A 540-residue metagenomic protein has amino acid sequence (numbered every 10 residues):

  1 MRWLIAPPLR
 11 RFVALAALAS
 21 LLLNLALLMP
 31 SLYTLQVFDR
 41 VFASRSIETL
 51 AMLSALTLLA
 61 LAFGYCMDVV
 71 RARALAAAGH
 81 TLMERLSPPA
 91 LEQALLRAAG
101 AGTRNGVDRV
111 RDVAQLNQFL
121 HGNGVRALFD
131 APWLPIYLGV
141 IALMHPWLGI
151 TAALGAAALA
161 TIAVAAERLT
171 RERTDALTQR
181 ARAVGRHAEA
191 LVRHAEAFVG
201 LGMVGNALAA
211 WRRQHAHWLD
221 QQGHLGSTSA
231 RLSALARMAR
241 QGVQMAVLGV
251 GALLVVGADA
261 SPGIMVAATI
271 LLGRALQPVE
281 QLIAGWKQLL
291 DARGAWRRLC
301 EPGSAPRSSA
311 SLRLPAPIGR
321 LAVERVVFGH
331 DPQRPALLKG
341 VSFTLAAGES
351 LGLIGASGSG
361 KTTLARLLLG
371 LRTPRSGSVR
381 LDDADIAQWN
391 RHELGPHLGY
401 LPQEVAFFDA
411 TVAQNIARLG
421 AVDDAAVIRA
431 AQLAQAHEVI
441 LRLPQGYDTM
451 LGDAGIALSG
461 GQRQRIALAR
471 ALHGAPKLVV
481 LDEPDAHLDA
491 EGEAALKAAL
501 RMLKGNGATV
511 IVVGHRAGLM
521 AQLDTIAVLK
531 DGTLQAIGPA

Functional and structural regions predicted by a protein language model:
M1-M29, A43, I47-L53, R71 (+11 more regions): Membrane-integrated ABC transporters
P7-R11, A99, R111-L120, G124 (+9 more regions): An intracellular "coupling" helix at the cytosolic face of ABC transporter transmembrane type-1 domains
S20, T57-A60, R126-A176, G249-A260 (+1 more regions): Transmembrane helices of ABC transporter permease
L56-D68, G155-A158, S233-V243, P262-A284: Hydrophobic alpha-helical segments in the permease module
A76, M203, S227, R274-P302: Cytosolic ends of transmembrane helices, especially the final helix of ABC transmembrane type-1 domains
L369: Helix-to-loop junction immediately C-terminal to a conserved catalytic motif
A413-D453, K497-A498, M502: ABC ATPase nucleotide-binding domain helical subdomain, centered on the C-loop/LSGGQ "ABC signature"
G474, N506: Conserved signature/switch motifs of ABC ATPase nucleotide-binding domains
